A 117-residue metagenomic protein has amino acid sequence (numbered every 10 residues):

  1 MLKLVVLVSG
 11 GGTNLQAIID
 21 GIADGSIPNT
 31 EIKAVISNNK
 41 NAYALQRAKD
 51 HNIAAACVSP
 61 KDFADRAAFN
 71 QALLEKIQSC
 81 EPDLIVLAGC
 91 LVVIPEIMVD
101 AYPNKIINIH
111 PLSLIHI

Functional and structural regions predicted by a protein language model:
M1-Y43: N-terminal Rossmann-like dinucleotide-binding module
S37-N38, D62, R66, C80-E96: N-terminal glycine-rich "phosphate-gripper" loop used for MgATP/nucleotide binding and carboxylate activation
D50-I53: Short, conserved SAM-binding/catalytic segment of Class I S-adenosyl-L-methionine-dependent methyltransferases
A56-K61: Short beta->alpha connector loops at strand-helix junctions that form conserved, small/polar/Pro-enriched
A67-I77: Glycine/small-residue-rich loop that forms an oxyanion/phosphate-binding "nest" at active or ligand-binding sites
I94-N104: Rossmann-fold NAD(P) dinucleotide-binding segment
I115-I117: Conserved small/polar residues in nucleotide/adenosyl-binding loops
